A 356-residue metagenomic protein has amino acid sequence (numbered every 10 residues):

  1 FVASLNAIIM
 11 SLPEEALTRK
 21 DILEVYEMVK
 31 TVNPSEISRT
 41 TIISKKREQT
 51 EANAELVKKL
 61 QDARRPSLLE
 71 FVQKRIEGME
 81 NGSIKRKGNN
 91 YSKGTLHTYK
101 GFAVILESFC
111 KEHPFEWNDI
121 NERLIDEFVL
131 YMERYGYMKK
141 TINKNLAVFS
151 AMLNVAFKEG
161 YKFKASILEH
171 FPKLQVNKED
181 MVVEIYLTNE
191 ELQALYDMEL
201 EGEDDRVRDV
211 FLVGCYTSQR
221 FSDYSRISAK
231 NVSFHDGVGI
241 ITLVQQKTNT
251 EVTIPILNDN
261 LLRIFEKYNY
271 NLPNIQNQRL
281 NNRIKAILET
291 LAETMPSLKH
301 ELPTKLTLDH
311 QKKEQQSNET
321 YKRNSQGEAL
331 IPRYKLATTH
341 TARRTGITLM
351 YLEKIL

Functional and structural regions predicted by a protein language model:
F1-Y91, T95: N-terminal helical hairpins
E77-G94, A103-V183, D197-M198: N-terminal core-binding DNA-recognition domain of tyrosine recombinases/integrases
G88, W117, T141, E184 (+5 more regions): Residue-level marker of regulatory loop/turn positions in helix-turn-helix DNA-binding domains and in histidine
M132, V213-G214, L349-E353: Short alpha-helical segment immediately N-terminal to, or the first helix within, an HTH/HTH-like DNA-binding domain
K139, N143-N145, S166-F221, G237-V238 (+2 more regions): Basic, Lys/Arg- and aromatic-enriched nucleic-acid-binding interface segment
N154-A165, G214-G237, L356: Short, charged phosphate-coordinating catalytic segments
R226-I264: Conserved tyrosine-mediated DNA breakage-rejoining catalytic core shared by Y-recombinases
Y270-N274, K285-I355: Short, basic (Lys/Arg/His-rich) helix/loop patches that form interaction surfaces in the mid-to-C-terminal regions
